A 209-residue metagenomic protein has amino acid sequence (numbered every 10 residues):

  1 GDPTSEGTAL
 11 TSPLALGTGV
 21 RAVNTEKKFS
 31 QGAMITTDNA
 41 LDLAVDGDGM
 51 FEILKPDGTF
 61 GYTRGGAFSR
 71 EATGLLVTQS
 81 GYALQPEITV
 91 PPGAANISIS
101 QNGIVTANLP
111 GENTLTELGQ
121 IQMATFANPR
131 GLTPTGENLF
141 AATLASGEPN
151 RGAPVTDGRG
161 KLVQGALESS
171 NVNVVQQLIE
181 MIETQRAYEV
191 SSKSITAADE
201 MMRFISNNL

Functional and structural regions predicted by a protein language model:
G1-L209: Amphipathic alpha-helical polymerization modules
